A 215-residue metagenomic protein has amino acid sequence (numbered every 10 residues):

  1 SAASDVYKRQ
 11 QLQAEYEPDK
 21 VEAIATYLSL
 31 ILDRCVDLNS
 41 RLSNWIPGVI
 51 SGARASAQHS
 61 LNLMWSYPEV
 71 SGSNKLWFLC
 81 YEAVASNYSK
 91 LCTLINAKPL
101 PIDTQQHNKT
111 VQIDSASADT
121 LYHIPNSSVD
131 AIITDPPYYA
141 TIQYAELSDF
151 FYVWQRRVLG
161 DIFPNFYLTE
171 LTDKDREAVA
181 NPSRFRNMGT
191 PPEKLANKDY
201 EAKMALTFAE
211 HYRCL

Functional and structural regions predicted by a protein language model:
S1-P125, T141-E193, M204-T207: Nucleic-acid modification enzymes, centered on SAM-dependent nucleic-acid methyltransferases
I132-I133: Hydrophobic beta-strand segment of the Class I
P137-Y138: Conserved phosphate/anionic-ligand binding catalytic regions in large, soluble enzymes, centered on
E201-L215: A short glycine-rich, Lys/Arg-flanked "PGG" loop and its adjoining helix->strand segment in the class I
